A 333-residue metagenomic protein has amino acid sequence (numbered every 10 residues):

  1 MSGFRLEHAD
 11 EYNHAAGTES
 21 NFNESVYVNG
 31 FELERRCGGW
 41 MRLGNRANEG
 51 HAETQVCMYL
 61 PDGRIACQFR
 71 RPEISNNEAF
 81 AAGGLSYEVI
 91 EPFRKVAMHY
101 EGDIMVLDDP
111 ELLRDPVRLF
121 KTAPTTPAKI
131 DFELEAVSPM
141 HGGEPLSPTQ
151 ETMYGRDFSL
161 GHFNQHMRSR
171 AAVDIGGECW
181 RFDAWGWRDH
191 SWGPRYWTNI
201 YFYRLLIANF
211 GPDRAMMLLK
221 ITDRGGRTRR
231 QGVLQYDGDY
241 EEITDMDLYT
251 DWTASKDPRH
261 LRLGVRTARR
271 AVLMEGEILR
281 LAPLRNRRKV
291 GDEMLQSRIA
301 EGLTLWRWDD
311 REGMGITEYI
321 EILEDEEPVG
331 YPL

Functional and structural regions predicted by a protein language model:
M1-L333: Structured soluble/peripheral alpha/beta segments that form catalytic or ligand/cofactor-binding pockets
